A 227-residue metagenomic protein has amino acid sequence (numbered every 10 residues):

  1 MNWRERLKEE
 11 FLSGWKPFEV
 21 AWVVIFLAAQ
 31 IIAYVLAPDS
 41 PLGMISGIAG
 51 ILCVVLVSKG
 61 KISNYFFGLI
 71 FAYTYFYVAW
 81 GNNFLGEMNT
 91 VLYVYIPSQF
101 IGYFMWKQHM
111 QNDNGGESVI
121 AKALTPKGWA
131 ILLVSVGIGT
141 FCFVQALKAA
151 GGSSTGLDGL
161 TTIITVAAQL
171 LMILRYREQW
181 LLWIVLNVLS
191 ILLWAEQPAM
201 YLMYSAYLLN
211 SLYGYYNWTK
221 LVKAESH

Functional and structural regions predicted by a protein language model:
M1-G14: Short, Lys/Arg-rich, polar N-terminal cytosolic tail immediately upstream of the first transmembrane signal-anchor
P17-Q30, S46, V134-I138: Alpha-helical transmembrane segments
Q30-P41, S58-G60: Short, hydrophobic transmembrane alpha-helix segments
L36-P38, Y77-M88, Q145-S154, A195-M200: Helix-coil boundary and interhelical linker segments in multi-pass alpha-helical membrane proteins
V55-F67, L170-L182: Membrane-helix interface "capping/anchor" motifs
V57-M105: Hydrophobic/aromatic-rich structural module bridging two neighboring secondary-structure elements via a short loop
T90, P97-T161: Membrane-proximal helix-loop-helix units in multi-pass membrane proteins
M172-H227: C-terminal transmembrane-bundle signature of multipass membrane proteins, characterized by strong activation on
